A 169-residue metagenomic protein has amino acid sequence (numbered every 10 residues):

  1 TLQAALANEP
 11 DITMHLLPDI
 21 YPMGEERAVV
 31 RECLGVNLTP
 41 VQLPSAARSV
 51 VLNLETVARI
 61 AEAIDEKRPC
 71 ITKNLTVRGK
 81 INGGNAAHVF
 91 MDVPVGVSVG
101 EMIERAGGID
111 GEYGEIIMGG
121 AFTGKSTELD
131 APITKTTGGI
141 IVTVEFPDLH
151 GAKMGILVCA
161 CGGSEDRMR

Functional and structural regions predicted by a protein language model:
T1, D19, V158-G162: Structural motif
L2-V99, R105-E112, G120: Hydrophobic alpha-helical positions that pack around
K73, G114-R169: Ferredoxin-type iron-sulfur electron-transfer modules and their immediate structural context
